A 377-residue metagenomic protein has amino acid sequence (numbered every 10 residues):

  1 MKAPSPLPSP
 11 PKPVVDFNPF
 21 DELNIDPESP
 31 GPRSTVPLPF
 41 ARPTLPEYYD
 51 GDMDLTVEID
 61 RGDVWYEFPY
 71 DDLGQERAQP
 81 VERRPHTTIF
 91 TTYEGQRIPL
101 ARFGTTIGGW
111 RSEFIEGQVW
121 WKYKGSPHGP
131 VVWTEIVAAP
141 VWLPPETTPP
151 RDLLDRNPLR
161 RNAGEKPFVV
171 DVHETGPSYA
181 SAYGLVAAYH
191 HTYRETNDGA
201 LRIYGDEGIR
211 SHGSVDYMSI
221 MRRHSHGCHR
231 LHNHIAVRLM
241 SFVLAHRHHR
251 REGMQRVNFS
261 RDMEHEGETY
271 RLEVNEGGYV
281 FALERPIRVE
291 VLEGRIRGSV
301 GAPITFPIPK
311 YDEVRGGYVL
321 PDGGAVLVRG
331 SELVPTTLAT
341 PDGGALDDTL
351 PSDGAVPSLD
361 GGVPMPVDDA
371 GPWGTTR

Functional and structural regions predicted by a protein language model:
M1-R377: N-terminal pre-domains immediately preceding structured catalytic cores
